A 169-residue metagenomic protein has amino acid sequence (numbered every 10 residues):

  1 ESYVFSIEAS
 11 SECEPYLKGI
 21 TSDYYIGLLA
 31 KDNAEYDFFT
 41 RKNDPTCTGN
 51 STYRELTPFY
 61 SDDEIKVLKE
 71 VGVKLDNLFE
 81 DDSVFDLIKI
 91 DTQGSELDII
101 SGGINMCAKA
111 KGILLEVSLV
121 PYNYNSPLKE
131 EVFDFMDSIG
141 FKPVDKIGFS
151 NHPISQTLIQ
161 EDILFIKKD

Functional and structural regions predicted by a protein language model:
E1, I20-S22, E64-K66, S83-V84: A short helix-to-beta-strand connector/capping loop
E1-R41, L119-N123: SAM cofactor-binding core of SAM-dependent methyltransferases, primarily the Rossmann-like beta-alpha-beta module
S2-F5, L78-D169: Conserved acidic-Pro-Pro-aromatic motif
S11, G72-V73, L97: Alpha-helix N-cap/helix-start capping motif
G19-I20, E55, G102-G103: Residue-level signal for well-ordered alpha-helical positions
D23-I26, K69, D76-N77: S-adenosylmethionine/decaboxylated-SAM
G27, V73, I90: Cofactor-binding loops of NAD(P)H-dependent oxidoreductases, dominated by short-chain dehydrogenase/reductases
A30-V73: Glycine-rich adenosyl-binding loop in Rossmann-like folds that engage adenosine-containing cofactors
